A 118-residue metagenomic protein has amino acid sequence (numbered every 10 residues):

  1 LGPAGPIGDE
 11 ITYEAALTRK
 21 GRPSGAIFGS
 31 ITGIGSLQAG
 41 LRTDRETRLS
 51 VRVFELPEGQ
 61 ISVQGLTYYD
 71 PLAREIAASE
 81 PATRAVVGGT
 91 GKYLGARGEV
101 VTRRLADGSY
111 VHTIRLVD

Functional and structural regions predicted by a protein language model:
L1-D118: Targeting-peptide/extracellular-domain and disordered-appendage signature
